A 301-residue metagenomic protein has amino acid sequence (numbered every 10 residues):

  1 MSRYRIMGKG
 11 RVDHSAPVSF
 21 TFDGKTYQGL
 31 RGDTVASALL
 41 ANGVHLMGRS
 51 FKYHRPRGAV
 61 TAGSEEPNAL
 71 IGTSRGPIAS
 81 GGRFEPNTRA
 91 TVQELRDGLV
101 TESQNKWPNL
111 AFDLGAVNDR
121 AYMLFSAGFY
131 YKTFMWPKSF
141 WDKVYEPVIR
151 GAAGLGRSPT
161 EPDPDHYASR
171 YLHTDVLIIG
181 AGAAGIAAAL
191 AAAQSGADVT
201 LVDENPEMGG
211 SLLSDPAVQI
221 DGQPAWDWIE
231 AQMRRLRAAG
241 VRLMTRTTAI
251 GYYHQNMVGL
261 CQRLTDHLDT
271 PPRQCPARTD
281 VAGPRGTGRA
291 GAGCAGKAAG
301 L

Functional and structural regions predicted by a protein language model:
M1-L155, D163, G291: Signature of N-terminal electron-transfer/Fe-S-associated modules in redox systems
H14-P17, L30, E65-N68, L172-H173 (+5 more regions): Short coil/turn connectors at secondary-structure junctions
T34-V35, G76, A184, P206-E207 (+3 more regions): Short, glycine-/Ser/Thr-/acidic-enriched flexible segments
R55-V60, D97, S103-I179, W226-L301: FAD-binding core/adjacent interface of flavoenzyme oxidoreductases
E66, A217-D221, Q262: Short, hinge-like loop/turn segments at secondary-structure boundaries
T174-R235, A239, T248: Beta1-alpha1 glycine-rich phosphate/pyrophosphate-binding loop at the start of Rossmann-like nucleotide-binding domains
